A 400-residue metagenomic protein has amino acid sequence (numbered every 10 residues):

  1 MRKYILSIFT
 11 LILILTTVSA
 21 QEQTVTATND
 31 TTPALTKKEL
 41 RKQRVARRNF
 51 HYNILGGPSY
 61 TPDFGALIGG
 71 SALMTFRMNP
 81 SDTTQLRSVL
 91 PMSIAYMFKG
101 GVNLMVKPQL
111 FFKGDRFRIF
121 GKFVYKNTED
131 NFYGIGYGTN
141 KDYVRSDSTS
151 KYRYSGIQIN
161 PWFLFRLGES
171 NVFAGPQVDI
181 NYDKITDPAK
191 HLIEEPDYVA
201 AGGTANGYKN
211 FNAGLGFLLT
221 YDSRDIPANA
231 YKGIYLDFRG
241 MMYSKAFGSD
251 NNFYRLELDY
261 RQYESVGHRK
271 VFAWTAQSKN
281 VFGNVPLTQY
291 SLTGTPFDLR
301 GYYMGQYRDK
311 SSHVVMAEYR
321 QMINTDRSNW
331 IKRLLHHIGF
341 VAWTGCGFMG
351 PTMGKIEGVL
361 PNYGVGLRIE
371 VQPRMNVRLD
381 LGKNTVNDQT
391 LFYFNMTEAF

Functional and structural regions predicted by a protein language model:
M1-A27: Bacterial Sec-dependent N-terminal signal peptides
V18-A46: Sec-dependent signal peptide cleavage junction
K38-F50, M78-R87, K113-R118, G168-N171 (+6 more regions): Short loop/turn motifs that connect adjacent beta-strands in outer-membrane beta-barrel proteins
R44-I54, Y60-G207, G305, N376 (+2 more regions): Gram-negative/organellar outer-membrane beta-barrel architecture
Y52-I54, I68-G70, V102-V106, S155-P161 (+7 more regions): Hydrophobic, lipid-facing positions within transmembrane beta-strands of outer-membrane proteins
I54-G56, L90-I94, I119-F123, A174-P176 (+8 more regions): Membrane-embedded beta-strand positions of outer-membrane beta-barrel proteins
T75-N79, S93-K99, K126-D130, N181-I185 (+7 more regions): Sequence/structural signature of outer-membrane beta-barrel proteins
T220, R224-L334: C-terminal outer-membrane beta-barrel translocator/porin domains of Gram-negative envelope proteins and their
